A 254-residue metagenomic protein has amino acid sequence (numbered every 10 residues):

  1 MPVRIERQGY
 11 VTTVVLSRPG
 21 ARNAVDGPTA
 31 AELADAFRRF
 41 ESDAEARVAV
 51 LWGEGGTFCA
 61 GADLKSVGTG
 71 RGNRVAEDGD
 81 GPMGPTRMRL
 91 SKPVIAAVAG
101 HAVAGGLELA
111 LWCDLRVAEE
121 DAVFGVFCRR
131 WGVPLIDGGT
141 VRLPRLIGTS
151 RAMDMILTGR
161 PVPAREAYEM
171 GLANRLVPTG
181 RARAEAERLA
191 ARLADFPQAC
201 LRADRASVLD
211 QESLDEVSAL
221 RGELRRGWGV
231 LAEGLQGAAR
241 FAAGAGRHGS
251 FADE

Functional and structural regions predicted by a protein language model:
M1-E54: Conserved CoA-thioester-binding segment of acyl-CoA-metabolizing enzymes
M1-G9, G159-A164, A184, R188-A191 (+1 more regions): C-terminal alpha-helix plus adjacent terminal tail
V14, L51, D63, L109-L111 (+3 more regions): Hydrophobic/aromatic residues within transmembrane alpha-helices of multi-pass small-molecule transporters
A21, A31, G53-L90, A102 (+2 more regions): Glycine- (often His-adjacent) and acidic-residue-rich active-site loop that binds/positions the CoA thioester
T29-E32, A182, E223: Hydrophobic alpha-helical membrane-association signature
F37, F58, F124, F241 (+1 more regions): Conserved hydrophobic/aromatic "anchor" residues that stabilize well-ordered secondary structure elements
D43, G56, N73, P197-Q198 (+1 more regions): Hydrophobic/basic alpha-helical segments enriched in Actinobacteria
M88-A199: Crotonase-fold acyl-CoA enzyme core
